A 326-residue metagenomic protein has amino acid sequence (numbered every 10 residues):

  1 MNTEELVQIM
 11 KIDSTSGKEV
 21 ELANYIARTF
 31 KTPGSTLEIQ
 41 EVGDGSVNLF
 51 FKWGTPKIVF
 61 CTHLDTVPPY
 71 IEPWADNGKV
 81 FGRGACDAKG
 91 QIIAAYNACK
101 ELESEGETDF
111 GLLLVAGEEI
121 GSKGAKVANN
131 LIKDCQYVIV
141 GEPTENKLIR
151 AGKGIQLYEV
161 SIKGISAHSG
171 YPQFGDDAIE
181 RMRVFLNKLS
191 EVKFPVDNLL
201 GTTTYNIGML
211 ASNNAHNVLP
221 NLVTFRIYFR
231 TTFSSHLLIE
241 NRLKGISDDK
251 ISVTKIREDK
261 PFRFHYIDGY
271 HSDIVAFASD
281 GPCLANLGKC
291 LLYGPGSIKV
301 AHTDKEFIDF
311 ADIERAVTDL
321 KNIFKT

Functional and structural regions predicted by a protein language model:
T3: Pyridoxal 5′-phosphate
L6, K11-E21, T32, E38 (+3 more regions): Metal-dependent amide/peptide-bond hydrolase catalytic core, centered on the "pita-bread" metallohydrolase fold
S14-P56: A non-catalytic alpha/beta surface segment that caps or lines the substrate-entry region of metallo-dependent hydrolase
Q40-V42, V80-A88, I274-A276: Active-site nucleophile and cofactor-binding loops and adjacent substrate-binding regions of central metabolic enzymes
G54-L114: Active-site metal-coordination/substrate-binding segment of hydrolases, especially metallo-dependent peptidases
V59, V80, Q136-V140, E159 (+1 more regions): Short glycine-aspartate micro-motif
G82-I93, E119, D176-I179, F310-E314: Short, conserved micro-motifs enriched in small and acidic residues
I93-L157, D197: Acidic/histidine-rich catalytic neighborhood of metal-dependent amide-processing enzymes
